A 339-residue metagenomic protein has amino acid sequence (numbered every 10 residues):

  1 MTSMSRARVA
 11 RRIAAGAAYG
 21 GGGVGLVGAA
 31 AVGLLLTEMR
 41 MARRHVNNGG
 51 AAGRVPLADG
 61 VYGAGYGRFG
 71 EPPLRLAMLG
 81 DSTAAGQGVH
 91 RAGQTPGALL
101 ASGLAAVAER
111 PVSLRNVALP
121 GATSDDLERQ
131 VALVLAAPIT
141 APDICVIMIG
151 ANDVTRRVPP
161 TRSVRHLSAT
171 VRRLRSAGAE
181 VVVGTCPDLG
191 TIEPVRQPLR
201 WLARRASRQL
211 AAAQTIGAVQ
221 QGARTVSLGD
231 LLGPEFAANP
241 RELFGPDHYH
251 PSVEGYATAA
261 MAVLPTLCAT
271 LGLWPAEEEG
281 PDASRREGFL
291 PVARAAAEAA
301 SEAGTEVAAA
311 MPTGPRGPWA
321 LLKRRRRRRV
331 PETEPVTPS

Functional and structural regions predicted by a protein language model:
T2-M41, T258-S339: Conserved catalytic region of serine esterases and O-acyltransferases that act on ester linkages in lipids
T37, M41-A118: Serine-esterase "nucleophile elbow" of acetyl-processing enzymes
R75, D143-V146, E180: Structural motif
G86, N116-S124, A151-T161, L199-A203: Surface-exposed cleft-lining segments at the edges of enzyme active sites
D125-R162: Oxyanion-hole/transition-state-stabilizing segment in secreted/luminal serine hydrolases and related acyltransferases
R162-S176, Q209-I216: Alpha-helical scaffolding segments of alpha/beta enzyme cores, especially the outer helices of TIM-barrel or partial
I192-S227: Substrate-gating cap/lid alpha-helix
S252: Short, conserved phosphate/pyrophosphate- and ester-handling motifs at nucleotide-, phospho-/glycolipid
